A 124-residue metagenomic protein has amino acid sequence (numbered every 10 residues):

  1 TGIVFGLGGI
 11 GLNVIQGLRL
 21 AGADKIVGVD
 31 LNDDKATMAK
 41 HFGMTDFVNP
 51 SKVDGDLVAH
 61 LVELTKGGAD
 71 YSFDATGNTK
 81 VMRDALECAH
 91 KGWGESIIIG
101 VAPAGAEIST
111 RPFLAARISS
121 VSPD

Functional and structural regions predicted by a protein language model:
V4-L7, R19-D84: Adenosine-nucleotide cofactor-binding segment
G6-I10, V101: Glycine-rich Rossmann-fold phosphate-binding loop(s) that bind the pyrophosphate of adenine dinucleotide cofactors
G11, G28-D30, I118: Hydrophobic transmembrane signal anchors and adjacent membrane-proximal interface regions, especially in viral
G11, K35, G105: Flexible, glycine-rich phosphate/dinucleotide-binding loops and adjacent beta-alpha linkers at cofactor/substrate
G17, K35, D74, K91 (+1 more regions): Residue-level signal for functionally critical sites in structured catalytic/ligand-binding pockets
T79-D124: Glycine-rich phosphate-binding loop and adjacent beta-alpha segment of Rossmann(oid) nucleotide-cofactor-binding
